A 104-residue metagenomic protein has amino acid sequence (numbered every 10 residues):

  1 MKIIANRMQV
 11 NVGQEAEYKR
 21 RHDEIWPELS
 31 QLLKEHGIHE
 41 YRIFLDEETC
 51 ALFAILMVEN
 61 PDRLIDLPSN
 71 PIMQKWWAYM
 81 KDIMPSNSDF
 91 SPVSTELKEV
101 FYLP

Functional and structural regions predicted by a protein language model:
M1-I3, T49: A general secondary-structure signal for short beta-strands and their flanking turns/coil in non-transmembrane regions
I4-Q9: Active-site-flanking beta-strand signature of metal-NTP-handling nucleotidyl enzymes and homologous cyclase-like
V10-V12, P27-Q31, P85-L97, Y102-P104: Charge-dense, helix-prone N-terminal extensions
N11-Q14, P61: A short, flexible beta-alpha/helix-coil linker loop
Q14-H39: Short amphipathic alpha-helical segments
A16-Y18, F53, L64-D66: Short acidic, gly/pro-rich beta-turn/loop elements at beta-sheet edges and active-site/ligand-binding grooves
S30-F53, M57-E59: Short, glycine- and small/hydrophobic-rich beta-strand elements in well-ordered beta-sheets
H36-H39, M57-T95: An amphipathic, aromatic/His-enriched active-site/gating alpha helix that lines ligand/cofactor pockets
